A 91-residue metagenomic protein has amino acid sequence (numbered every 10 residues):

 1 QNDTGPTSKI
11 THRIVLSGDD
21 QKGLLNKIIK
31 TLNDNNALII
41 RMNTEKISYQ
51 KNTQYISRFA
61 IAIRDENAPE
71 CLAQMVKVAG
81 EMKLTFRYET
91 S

Functional and structural regions predicted by a protein language model:
Q1-S91: A conserved regulatory-domain signal marking ACT and ACT-like small-molecule sensing domains and adjacent regulatory
